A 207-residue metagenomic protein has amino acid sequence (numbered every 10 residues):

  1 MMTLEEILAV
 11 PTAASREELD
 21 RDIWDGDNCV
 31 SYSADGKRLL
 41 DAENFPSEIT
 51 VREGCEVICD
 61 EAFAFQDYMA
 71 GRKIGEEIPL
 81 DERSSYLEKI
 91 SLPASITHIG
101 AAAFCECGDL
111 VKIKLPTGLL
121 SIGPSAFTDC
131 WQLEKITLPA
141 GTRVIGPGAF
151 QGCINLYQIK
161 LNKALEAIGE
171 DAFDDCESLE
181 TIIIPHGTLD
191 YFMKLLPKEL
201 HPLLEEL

Functional and structural regions predicted by a protein language model:
M1-S31, K37-V57, D67-H98, G108-S121 (+4 more regions): Structural signature of tandem-repeat unit edges
C59-E61, G100-A103, G123-T128, G146-A149 (+1 more regions): Consensus positions within tandem repeat domains that build extended binding/scaffold surfaces
T128, Q151, F173-D175, K194-E199: A structural signal for leucine-rich repeat
